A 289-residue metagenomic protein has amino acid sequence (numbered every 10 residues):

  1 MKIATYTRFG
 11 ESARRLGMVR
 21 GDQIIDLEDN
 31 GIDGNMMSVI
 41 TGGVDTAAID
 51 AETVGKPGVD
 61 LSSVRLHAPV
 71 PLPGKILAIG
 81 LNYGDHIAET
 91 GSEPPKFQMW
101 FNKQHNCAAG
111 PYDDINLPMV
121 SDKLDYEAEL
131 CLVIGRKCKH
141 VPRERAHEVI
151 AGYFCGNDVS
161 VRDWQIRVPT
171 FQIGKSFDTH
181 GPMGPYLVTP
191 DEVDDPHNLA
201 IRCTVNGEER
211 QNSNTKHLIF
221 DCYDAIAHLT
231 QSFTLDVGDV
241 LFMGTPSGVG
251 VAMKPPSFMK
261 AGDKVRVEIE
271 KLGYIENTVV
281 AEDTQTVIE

Functional and structural regions predicted by a protein language model:
M1-Q98, R266: N-terminal non-catalytic cap/leader segment that marks the start of a structured domain
A4-Y6, L66-A68, A88-G91, I115-L124 (+5 more regions): A generic local secondary-structure boundary/capping motif
T5-T7, K103-H105, Y112, M119 (+6 more regions): Short, structured patches in soluble enzyme cores that scaffold and shape functional sites
F9-G10, V19-Q23, I134-R136, V205-G207 (+1 more regions): Short acidic-glycine loop/turn motifs at beta-strand connectors
P57-V59, R65, H86, S92 (+1 more regions): Catalytic-pocket segment enriched in acidic/His residues
P94-P111, Y126, K260-K271: Structural signature of FAD isoalloxazine-binding scaffolds in flavoprotein oxidoreductases
I134, V141-G156: RNA pseudouridine synthases
